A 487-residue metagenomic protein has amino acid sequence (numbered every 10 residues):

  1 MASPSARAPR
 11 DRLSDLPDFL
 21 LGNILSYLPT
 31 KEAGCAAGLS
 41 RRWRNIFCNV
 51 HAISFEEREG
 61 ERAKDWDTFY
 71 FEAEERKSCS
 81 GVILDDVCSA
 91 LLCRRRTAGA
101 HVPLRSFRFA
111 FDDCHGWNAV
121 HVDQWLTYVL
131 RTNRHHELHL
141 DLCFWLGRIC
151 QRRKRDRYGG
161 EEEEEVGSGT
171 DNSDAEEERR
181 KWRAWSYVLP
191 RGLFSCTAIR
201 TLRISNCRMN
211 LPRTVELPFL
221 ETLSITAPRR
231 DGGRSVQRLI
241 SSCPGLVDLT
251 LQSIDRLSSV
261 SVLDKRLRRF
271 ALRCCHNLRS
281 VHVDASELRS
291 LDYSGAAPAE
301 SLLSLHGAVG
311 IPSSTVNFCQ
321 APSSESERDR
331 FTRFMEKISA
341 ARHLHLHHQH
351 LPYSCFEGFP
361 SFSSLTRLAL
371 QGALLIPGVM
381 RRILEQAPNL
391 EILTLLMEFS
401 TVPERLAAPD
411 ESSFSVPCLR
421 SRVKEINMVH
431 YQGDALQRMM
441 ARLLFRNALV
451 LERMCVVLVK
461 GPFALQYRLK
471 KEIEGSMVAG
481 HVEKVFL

Functional and structural regions predicted by a protein language model:
A2-D255, S261: Leucine-rich repeat
P4-S5, G60-S89, D113-V122, W145-V188 (+10 more regions): Leucine-rich repeat
V50, L104, H135-E137, I199 (+12 more regions): Conserved hydrophobic position(s) of the canonical leucine-rich repeat
G192, R213-E216, V236-L239, V260 (+6 more regions): C-terminal per-repeat helix/turn "cap" of leucine-rich repeat
F270-I338: Acidic, glycine-rich loop-and-beta core segments that form the ion-binding/anion-interacting portion of active sites
K337-A369: Oxyanion-binding "anion nests"
F463-L487: C-terminal helix/juxtamembrane-tail motif
